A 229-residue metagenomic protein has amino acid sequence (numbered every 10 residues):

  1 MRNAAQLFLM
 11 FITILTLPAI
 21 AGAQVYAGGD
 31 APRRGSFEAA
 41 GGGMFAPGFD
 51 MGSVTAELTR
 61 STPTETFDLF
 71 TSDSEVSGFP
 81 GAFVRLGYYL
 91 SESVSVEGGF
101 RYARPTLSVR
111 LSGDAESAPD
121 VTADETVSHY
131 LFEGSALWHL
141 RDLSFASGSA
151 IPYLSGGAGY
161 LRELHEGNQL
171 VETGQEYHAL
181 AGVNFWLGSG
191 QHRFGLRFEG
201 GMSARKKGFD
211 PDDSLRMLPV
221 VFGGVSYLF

Functional and structural regions predicted by a protein language model:
M1-R33: Cleavable N-terminal export/targeting peptides
G22-Y88, F222: Short glycine/proline- and aromatic-enriched beta-strand/turn motifs that initiate or cap beta-hairpins
Q24-D30, R85-N168, G174-E176, G188-G190: Gram-negative (and chloroplast) outer-membrane scaffold detector with strong preference for beta-barrel transmembrane
S36, F79-A82, H129-E133, G174-H178 (+1 more regions): Transmembrane beta-barrel architecture of outer-membrane proteins
E38, A136-L137, R216-F229: Outer-membrane beta-barrel "beta-signal"
A39-P47, G98-Y102, L154-Y160, V183 (+1 more regions): Transmembrane beta-barrel strands of outer-membrane/channel proteins
F45, Y88, W138-L140, V183-L187 (+2 more regions): Residue-level signature of outer-membrane beta-barrel architecture
T55-T62, S112-P119, L170-G174, D212-L218: Flexible, surface-exposed loop regions and adjacent strand-edge segments of Gram-negative outer-membrane beta-barrel
